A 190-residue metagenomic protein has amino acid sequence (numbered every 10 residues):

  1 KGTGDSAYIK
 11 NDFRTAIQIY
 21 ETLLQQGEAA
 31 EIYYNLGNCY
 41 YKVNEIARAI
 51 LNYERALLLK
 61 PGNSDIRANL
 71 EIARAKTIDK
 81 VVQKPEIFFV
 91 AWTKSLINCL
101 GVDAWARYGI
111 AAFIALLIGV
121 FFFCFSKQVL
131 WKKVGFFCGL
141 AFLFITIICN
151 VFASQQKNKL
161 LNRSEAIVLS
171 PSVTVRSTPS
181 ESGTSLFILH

Functional and structural regions predicted by a protein language model:
D79-F125: Membrane-embedded alpha-helical segments of integral membrane proteins
W131-Q156: Internal/C-terminal transmembrane anchor helices
T178-H190: SH3/SH3-like (including bacterial SH3b) beta-barrel domains that bind proline-rich motifs or cell-wall ligands
